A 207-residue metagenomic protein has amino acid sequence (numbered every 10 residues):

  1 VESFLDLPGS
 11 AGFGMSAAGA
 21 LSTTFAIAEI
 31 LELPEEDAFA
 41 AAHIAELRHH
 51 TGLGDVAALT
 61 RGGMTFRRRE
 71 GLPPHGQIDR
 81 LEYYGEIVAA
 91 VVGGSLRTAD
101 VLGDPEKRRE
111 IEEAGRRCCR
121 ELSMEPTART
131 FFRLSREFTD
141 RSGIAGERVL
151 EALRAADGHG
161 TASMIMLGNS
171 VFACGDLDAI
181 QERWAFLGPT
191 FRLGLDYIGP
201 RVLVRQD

Functional and structural regions predicted by a protein language model:
V1-P8, A41: Glycine- and acidic-rich phosphate- and metal-coordinating loops
V1-S3, G52, S163-I165: General beta-strand structural signal in soluble alpha/beta enzymes
L5-S10, E46-R48: Transmembrane alpha-helix interface/packing and boundary motifs in multi-pass membrane proteins, characterized by
P8, G71, Y197: Residue-level detector of flexible, active-site-proximal loop/helix-junction positions within diverse enzyme catalytic
F13-D37: DPxDG-like acidic metal-binding loop motif
E36-L81: Alpha/beta catalytic cores of group-transfer enzymes, especially the acyltransferase/condensing modules of polyketide
H75-D207: C-terminal nucleotide
